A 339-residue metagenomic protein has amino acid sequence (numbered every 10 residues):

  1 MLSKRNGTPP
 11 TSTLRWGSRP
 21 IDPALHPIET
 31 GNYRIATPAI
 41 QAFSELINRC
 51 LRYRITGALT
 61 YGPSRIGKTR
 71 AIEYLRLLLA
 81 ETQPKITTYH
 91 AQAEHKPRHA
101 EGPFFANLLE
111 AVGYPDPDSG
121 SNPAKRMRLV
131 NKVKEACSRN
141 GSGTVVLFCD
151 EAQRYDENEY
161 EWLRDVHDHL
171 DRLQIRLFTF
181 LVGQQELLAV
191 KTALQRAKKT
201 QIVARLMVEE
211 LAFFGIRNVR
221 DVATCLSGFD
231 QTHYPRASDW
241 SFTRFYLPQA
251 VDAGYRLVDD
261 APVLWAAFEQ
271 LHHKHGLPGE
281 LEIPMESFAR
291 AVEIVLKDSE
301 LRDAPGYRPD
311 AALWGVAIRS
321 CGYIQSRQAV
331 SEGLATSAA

Functional and structural regions predicted by a protein language model:
L2-L14, I28-A36, G57-L59, A71 (+4 more regions): C-terminal alpha-helical "lid" subdomain
G7-G17, A39-S44, C50, H99-D150 (+5 more regions): Mid-core helix/loop region of P-loop NTP-binding domains shared across ATPases and GTPases
I21-L46: N-terminal pre-Walker A segment at the start of P-loop NTPase domains
R49-C50, E186: Charged interaction scaffolds used for protein-protein
S64: The conserved Walker
K68: Conserved lysine of the Walker
A80-V112: AAA+/P-loop NTPase substrate/partner-engagement loops
T88-P97, V145, D165, H169-P262: The catalytic "switch" region of P-loop NTPases
